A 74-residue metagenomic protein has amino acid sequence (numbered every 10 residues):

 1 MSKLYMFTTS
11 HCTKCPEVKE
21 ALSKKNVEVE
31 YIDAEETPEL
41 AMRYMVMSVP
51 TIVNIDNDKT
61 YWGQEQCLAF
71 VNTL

Functional and structural regions predicted by a protein language model:
M1-K25: Local sequence-structure signature of Cys/Sec-based thiol-disulfide redox active-site neighborhoods
F7-T8, N26-L40, S48: Thiol-based oxidoreductase modules, predominantly thioredoxin-like and allied folds used for disulfide exchange
P16-E20, R43-Y44, E65: Generic recognition of short, well-ordered alpha-helical segments
S23-E28, I55-N57: Short glycine/proline-enriched coil/turn segments at helix->beta-strand junctions
L40-Y44, F70: CheY-like receiver
Y44-V53: Structural micro-motif
I55-L74: Non-catalytic, surface beta->alpha helical segment in thiol-disulfide oxidoreductase systems
